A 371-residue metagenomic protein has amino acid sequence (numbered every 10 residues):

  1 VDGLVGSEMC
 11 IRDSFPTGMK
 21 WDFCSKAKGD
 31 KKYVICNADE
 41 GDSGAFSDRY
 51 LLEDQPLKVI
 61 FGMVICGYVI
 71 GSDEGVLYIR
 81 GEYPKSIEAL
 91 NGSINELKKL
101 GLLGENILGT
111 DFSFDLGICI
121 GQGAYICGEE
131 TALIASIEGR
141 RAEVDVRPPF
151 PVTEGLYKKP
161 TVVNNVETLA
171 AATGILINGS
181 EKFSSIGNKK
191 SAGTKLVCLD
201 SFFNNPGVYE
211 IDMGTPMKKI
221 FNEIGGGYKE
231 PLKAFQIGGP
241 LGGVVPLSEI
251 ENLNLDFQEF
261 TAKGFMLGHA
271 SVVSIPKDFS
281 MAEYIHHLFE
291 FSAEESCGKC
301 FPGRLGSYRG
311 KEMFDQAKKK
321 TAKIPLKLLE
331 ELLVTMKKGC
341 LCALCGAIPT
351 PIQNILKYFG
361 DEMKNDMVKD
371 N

Functional and structural regions predicted by a protein language model:
V1-G6: Single conserved hydrophobic/aromatic residue that forms the stacking wall/gate of nucleotide- or nucleobase-binding
M9-C10: Active-site loops and adjacent core secondary-structure elements that bind or stabilize anionic groups
D13, M19-W21, A45-D48, I87-G92 (+9 more regions): Short acidic, glycine/serine/threonine-rich loops at helix termini
D30-K32, A38, S47-L52, E74-G75 (+4 more regions): Ferredoxin-type iron-sulfur electron-transfer modules in oxidoreductases and energy-metabolism complexes
Q55-V69: Histidine-anchored nucleotide/phosphate-binding helix
G62-C66, M213-K229: Short amphipathic, charge-patterned alpha-helical segments
I87-M213, G225-G227: Hydrophobic alpha-helical positions that pack around
G226-G239: Short loop-to-beta-strand transition segments
